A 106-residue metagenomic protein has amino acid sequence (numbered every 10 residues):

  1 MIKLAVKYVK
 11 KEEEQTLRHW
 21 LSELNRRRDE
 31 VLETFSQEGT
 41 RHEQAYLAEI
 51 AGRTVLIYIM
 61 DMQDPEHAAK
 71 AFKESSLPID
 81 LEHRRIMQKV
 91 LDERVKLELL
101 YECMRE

Functional and structural regions predicted by a protein language model:
K3-V9, H42-E74: Short, well-ordered beta-strand segments in beta-rich or mixed alpha/beta enzyme and ligand-binding folds
V9-Q15: A generic structural motif
Q15-G39: Short amphipathic alpha-helical segments
E30-H42, D61-E98: An amphipathic, aromatic/His-enriched active-site/gating alpha helix that lines ligand/cofactor pockets
F35-E38, E49, R105: Residue-level signal for alpha-helical context at structural boundaries
E93, R105-E106: Terminal substrate-recognition subdomain of acyl/acetyltransferases
L100-M104: A conserved mid-domain beta-alpha-beta active-site/ligand-binding segment of alpha/beta enzyme cores
